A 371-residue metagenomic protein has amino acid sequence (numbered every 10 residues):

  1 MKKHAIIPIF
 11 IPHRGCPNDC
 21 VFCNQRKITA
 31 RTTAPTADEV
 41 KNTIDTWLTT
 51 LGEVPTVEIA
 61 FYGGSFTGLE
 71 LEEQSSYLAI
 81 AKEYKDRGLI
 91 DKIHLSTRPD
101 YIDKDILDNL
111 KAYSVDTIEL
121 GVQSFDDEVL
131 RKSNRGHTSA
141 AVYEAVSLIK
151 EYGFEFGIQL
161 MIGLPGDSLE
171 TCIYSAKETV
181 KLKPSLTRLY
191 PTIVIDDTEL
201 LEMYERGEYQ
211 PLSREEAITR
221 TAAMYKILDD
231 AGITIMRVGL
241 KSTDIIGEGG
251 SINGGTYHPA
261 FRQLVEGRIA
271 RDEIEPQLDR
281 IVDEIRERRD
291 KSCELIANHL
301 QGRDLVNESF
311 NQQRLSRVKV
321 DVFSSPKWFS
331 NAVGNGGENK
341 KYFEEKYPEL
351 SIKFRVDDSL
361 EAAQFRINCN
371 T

Functional and structural regions predicted by a protein language model:
M1-T29, K41, D45-G63, T67 (+3 more regions): N-terminal pre-triad scaffold of radical SAM enzymes
K2-A5, G207-T371: Auxiliary Fe-S-binding modules of radical SAM enzymes
P12-G15, Y190-I195, K241-S242: Short glycine-enriched loops at secondary-structure junctions
C16-C20, I195-E202, I246-E248: Short acidic/His/Gly/Ser-rich catalytic and metal-binding motifs that mark active-site loops of diverse hydrolases
I28-N42, G63-I218: Conserved non-cysteine loop/helix-boundary elements of the Radical SAM core domain that shape
T43-T50, I80-Y84, N109, L148 (+4 more regions): A generic secondary-structure signal
G52-T56, R87-I90, E287, Q313-R317: Short helix-terminating capping/connector loops at secondary-structure junctions
V57, D91, D116, S185 (+2 more regions): Short acidic/polar active-site loop segments enriched in Thr and Asp
